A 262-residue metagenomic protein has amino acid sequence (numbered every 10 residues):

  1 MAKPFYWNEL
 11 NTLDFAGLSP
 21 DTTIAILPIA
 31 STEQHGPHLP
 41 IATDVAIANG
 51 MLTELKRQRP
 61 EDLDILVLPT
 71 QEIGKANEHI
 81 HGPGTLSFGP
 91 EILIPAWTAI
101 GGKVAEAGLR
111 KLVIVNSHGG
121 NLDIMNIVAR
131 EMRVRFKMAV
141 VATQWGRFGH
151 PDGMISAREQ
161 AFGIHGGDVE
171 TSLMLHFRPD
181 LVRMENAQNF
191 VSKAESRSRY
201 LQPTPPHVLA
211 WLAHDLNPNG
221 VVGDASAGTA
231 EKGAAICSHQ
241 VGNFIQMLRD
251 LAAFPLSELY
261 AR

Functional and structural regions predicted by a protein language model:
M1-K111, G119-R262: Extended, histidine- and acidic-residue-enriched regions that form the cofactor-binding/catalytic faces
I114: Conserved SAM-binding loop
